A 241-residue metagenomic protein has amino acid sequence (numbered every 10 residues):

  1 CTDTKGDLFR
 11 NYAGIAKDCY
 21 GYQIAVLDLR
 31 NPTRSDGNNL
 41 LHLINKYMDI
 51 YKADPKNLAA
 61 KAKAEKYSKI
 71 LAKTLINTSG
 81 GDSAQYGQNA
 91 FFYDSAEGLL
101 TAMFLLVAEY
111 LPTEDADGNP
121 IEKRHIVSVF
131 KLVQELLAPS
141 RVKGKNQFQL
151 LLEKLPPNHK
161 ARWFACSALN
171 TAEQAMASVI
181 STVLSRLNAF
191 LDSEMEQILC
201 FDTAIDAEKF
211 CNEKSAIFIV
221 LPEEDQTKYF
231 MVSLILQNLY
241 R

Functional and structural regions predicted by a protein language model:
T2-R241: P-loop NTPase motor domains
